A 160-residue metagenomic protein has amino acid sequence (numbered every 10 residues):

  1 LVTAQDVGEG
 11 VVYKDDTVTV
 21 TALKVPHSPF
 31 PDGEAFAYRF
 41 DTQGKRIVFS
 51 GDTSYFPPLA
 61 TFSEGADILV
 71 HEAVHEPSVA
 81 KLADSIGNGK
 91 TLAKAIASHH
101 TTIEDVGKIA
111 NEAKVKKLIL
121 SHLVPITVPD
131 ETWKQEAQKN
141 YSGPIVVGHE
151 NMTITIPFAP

Functional and structural regions predicted by a protein language model:
L1-F62, M152-P160: Core dinuclear metal-dependent hydrolase active-site scaffold
A35-A37, G44-R46, S54-N151: Cap/insert and terminal regions of metallo-dependent hydrolase folds
